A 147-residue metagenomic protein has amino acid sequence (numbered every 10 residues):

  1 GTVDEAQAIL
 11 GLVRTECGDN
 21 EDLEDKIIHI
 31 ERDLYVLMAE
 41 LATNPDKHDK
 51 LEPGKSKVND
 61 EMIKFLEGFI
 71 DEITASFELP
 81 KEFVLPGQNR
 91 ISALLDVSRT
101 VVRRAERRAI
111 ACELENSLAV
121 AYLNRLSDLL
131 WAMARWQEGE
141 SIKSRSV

Functional and structural regions predicted by a protein language model:
G1-V147: Phosphate/pyrophosphate-binding loop motifs in nucleotide- or prenyl diphosphate-using proteins
